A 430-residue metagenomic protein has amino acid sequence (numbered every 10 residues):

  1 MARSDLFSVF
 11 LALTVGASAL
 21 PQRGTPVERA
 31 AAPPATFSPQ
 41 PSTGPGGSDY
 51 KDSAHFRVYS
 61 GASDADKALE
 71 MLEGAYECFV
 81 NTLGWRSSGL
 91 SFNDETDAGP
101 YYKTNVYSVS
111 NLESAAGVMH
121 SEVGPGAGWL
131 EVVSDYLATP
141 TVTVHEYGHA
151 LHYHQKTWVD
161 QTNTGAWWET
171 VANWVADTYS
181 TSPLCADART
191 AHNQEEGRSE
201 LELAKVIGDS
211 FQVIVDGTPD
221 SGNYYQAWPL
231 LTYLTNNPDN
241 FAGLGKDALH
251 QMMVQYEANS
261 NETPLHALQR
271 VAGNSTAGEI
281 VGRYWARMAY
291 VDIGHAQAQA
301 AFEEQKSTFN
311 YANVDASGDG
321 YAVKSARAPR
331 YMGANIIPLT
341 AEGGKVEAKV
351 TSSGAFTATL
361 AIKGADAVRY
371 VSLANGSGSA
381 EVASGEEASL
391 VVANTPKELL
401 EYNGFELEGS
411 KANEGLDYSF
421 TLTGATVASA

Functional and structural regions predicted by a protein language model:
M1-P26: Fungal secretory targeting signals
L20-F56, S60-A62: Acidic/polar low-complexity interaction segments
P39, F92-P100, D209-G217: Surface-exposed intrinsically disordered loops and tails
G46-V171, V175, S182-P183: Juxtacatalytic substrate-recognition/specificity segment
E95-V106, E196, Q251-S260: Amphipathic alpha-helical surface "interface" segments used for docking/oligomerization or membrane association within
P125, L137, T141-V142, D160-F241 (+2 more regions): Acidic/His/Gly-enriched intrinsically disordered linker/tail segments that often contain short helix/coil "MoRF-like"
L244-L249: Short amphipathic alpha-helical interface segments
A258-A430: Beta/coil-rich, acidic/histidine-enriched accessory regions frequently appended to metallopeptidases
